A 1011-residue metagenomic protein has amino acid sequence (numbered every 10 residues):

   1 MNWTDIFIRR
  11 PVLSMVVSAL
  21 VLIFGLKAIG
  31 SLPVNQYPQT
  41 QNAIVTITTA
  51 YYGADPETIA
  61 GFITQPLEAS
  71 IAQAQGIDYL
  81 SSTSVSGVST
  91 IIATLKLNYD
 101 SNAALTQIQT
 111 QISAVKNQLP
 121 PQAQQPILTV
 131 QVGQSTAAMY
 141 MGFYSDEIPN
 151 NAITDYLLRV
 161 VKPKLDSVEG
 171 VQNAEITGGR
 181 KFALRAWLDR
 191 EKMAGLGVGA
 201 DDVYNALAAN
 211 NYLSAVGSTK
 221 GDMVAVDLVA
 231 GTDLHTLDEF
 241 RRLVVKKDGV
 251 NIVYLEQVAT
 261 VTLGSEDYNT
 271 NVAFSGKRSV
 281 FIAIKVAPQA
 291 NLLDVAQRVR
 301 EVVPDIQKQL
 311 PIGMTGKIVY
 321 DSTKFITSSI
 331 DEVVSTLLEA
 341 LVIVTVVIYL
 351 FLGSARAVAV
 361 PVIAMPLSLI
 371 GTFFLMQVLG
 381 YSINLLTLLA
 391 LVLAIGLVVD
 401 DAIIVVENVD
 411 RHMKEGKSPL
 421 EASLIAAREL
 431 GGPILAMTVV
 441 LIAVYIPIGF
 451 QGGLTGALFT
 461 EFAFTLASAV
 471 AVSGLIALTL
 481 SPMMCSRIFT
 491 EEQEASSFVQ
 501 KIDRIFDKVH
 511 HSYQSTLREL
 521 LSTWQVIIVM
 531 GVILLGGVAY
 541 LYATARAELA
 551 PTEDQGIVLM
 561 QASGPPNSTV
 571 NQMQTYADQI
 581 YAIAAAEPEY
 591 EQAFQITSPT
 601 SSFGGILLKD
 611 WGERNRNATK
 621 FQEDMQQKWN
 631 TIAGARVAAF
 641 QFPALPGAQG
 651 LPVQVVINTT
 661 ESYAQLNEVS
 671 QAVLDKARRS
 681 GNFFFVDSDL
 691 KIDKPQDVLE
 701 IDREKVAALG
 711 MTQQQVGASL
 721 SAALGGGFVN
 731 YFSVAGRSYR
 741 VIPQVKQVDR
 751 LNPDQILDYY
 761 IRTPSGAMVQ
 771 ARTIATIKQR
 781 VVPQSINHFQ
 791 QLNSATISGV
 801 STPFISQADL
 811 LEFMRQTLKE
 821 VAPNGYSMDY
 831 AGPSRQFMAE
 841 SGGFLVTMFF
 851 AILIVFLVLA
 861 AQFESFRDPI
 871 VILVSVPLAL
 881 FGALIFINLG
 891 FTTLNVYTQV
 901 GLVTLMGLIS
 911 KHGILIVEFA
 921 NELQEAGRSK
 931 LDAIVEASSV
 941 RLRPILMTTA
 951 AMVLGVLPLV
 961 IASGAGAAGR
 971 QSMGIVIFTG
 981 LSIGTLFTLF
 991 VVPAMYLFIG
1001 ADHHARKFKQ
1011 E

Functional and structural regions predicted by a protein language model:
M1-L341, I383, A457, P643-L645 (+2 more regions): Membrane-proximal extracytoplasmic
M1-S31, L430, F498-L549, I606 (+3 more regions): Signature of alpha-helical transmembrane segments and their immediate interfacial
D5-I8, V12, P288-N291, T327-N384 (+5 more regions): Interfacial segments of transmembrane alpha-helices in multi-pass membrane proteins
I108, V346, V358-L379, P447 (+6 more regions): Small-residue-enriched core segments of transmembrane alpha-helices in multipass membrane transport and channel
V319, I326, I330, V406 (+4 more regions): Helix-loop junctions and hydrophobic alpha-helical segments within the transmembrane domains of large membrane
S322, L388, T631-R1006: C-terminal transmembrane helical bundles of large multi-pass transporters and their helix-start/helix-kink determinants
I395-V409, G431-F450, A457-V499, G604 (+5 more regions): Transmembrane alpha-helices and their membrane-interface boundaries in multi-pass membrane transporters and channels
S512, G531-K628, I632, R636-A639 (+2 more regions): Juxtamembrane segments of multi-pass membrane proteins
